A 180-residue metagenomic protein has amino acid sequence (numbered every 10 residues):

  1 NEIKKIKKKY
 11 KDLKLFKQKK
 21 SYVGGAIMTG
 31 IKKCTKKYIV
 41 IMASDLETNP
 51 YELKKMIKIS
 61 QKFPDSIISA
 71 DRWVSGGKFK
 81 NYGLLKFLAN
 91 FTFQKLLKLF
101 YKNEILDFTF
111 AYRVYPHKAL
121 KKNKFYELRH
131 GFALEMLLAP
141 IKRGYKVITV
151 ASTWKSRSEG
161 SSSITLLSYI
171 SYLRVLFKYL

Functional and structural regions predicted by a protein language model:
N1-F16: Acidic donor-binding segment of Leloir-type glycosyltransferases
Y10-D12, P64-D65, K102, G144: A generic structural signal for alpha->beta connector loops
K17-K19, S44, V150: Cofactor-binding loops of NAD(P)H-dependent oxidoreductases, dominated by short-chain dehydrogenase/reductases
Q18-K33, Y38, P50-H130, R157-Y172: Acceptor/aglycone-binding surface of glycosyltransferases and processive sugar-polymer synthases
L46-T48: Acidic metal-phosphate-binding loop of nucleotide-sugar-dependent transferases
N103-E104, L128, L137-K155: Catalytic donor-sugar/metal-binding loop of nucleotide-sugar-dependent glycosyltransferases
V175-L180: C-terminal, non-catalytic tails of nucleotide-sugar-dependent glycosyltransferases
